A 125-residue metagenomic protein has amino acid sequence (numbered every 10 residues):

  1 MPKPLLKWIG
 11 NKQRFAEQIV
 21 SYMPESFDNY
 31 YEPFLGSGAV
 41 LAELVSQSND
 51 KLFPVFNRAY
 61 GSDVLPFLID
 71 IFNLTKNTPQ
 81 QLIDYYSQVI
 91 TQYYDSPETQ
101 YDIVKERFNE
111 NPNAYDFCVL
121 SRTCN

Functional and structural regions predicted by a protein language model:
M1-L35, A39-A42, Q47: S-adenosyl-L-methionine
S48-N125: Class I S-adenosyl-L-methionine-dependent methyltransferase module
